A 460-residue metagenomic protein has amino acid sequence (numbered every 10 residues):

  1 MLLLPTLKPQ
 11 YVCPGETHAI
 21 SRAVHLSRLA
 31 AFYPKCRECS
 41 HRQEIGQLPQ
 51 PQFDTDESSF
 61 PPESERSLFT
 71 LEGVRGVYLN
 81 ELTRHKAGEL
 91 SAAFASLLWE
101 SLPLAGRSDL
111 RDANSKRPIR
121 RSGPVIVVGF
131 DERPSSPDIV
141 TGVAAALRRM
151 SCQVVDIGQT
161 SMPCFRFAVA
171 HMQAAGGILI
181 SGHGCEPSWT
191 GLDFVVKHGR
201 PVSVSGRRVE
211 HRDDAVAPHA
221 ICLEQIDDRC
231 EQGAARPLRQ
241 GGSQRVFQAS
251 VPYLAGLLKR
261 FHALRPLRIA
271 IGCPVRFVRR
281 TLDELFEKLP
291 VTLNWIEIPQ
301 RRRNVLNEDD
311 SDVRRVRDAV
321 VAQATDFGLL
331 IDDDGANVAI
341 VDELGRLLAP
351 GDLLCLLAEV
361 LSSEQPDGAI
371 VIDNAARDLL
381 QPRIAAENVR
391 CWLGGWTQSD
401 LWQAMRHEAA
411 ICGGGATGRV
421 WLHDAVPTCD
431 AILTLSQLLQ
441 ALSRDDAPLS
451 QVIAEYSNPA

Functional and structural regions predicted by a protein language model:
M1, C13, C36-C39: Short cysteine clusters
M1-L4, E16-A30: Short, intrinsically disordered, charge-biased short linear motifs at domain edges
L26-V143, F247-P266: An N-terminal, well-structured beta->alpha segment
G73, V128, F165, I178 (+8 more regions): Buried hydrophobic positions in well-ordered alpha/beta secondary-structure cores of metabolic enzymes
R111-T190, E284-V341: N-terminal small/polar loop signature for handling phosphorylated ligands or for N-terminal nucleophile
S188-Q323: Gly/Ser/Thr-enriched, mixed-charge loops and adjacent short helices that form phosphate/oxyanion-binding elements
E308-L393: Acidic, glycine-rich loop-and-beta core segments that form the ion-binding/anion-interacting portion of active sites
T325-F327, Q365-A460: Phosphate-binding and adjacent anionic-ligand microenvironments
